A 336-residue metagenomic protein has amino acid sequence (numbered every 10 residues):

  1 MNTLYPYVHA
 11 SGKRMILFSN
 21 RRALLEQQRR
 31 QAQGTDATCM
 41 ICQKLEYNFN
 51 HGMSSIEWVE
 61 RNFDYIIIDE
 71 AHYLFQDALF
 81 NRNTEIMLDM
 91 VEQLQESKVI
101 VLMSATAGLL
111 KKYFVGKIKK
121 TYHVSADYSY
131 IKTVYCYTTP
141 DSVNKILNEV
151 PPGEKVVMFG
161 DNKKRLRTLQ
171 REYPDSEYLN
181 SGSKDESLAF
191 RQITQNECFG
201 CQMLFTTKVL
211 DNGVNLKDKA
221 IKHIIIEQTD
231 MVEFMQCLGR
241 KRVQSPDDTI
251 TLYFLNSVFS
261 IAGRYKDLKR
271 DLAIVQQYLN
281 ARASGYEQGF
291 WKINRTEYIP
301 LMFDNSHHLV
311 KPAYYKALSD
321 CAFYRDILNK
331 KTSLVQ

Functional and structural regions predicted by a protein language model:
M1-V8, S19-N20: Glycine-rich P-loop/Walker A and Walker A-like loops and their local beta1-loop-alpha1 context in P-loop NTPases
M15-Q28, I146-E172: Conserved strand-helix element at the start of the C-terminal RecA-like helicase core
F18-E57, N62, S187-T194: Inter-Walker segment of RecA-like/P-loop motor cores
E57-L94: SF2 helicase catalytic motif II
V59, D267-Q336: The feature captures the C-terminal accessory region of ATP-dependent helicases and related nucleic-acid translocases
A107-E149: Interdomain hinge/linker at the junction between the two RecA-like core domains of SF2 helicases
E177-T207: Conserved helicase ATPase core of P-loop NTP-dependent helicases/translocases
E227-L252: Conserved SF2 helicase motif VI
